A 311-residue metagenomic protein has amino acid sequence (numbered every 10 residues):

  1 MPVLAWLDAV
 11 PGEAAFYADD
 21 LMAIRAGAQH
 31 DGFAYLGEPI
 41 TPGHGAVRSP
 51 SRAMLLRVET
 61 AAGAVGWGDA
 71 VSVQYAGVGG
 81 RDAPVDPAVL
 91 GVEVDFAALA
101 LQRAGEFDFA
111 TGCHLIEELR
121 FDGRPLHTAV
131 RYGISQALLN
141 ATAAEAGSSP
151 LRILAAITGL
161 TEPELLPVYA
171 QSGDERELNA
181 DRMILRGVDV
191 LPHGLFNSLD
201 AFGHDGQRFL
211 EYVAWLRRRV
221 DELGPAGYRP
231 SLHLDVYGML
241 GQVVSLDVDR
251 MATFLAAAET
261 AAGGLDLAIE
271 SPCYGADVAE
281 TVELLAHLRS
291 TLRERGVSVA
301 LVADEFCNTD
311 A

Functional and structural regions predicted by a protein language model:
M1-R57: Short, Gly/Pro- and small/polar-rich lid/capping loops
P39-G43, R52-M54, Q136-A137, P150-L154 (+1 more regions): Short alpha-helical segments and helix-capping/turn motifs at coil-helix boundaries
S49-S51, P125, A129, G133 (+6 more regions): Conserved active-site and cofactor/substrate-binding residues in soluble primary-metabolism enzymes
E59-A61, V65-S148: Metal- or metallocofactor-binding catalytic centers and their adjacent structured scaffolds across diverse enzyme
V94, A98, I134, L138-A146 (+4 more regions): Structural signal for hydrophobic packing residues in well-ordered secondary-structure cores of soluble enzyme domains
L126, L139-A143, L151, A155-E177: Glycine-rich, aromatic-flanked loop segments that form ligand/cofactor-binding clefts across common enzyme folds
P163-A300, F306: Metal-dependent enolase-superfamily TIM-barrel catalytic cores that perform enediolate-based chemistry
D310-A311: Catalytic cores of alpha/beta
